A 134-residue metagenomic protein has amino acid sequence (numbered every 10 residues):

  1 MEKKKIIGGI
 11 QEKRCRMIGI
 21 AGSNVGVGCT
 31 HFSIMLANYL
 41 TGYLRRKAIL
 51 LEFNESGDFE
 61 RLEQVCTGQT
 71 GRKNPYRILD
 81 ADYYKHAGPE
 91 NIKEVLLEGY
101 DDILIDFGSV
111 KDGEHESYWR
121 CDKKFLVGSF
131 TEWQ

Functional and structural regions predicted by a protein language model:
M1-I18: Extreme N-terminal, non-catalytic leader segments that precede Walker-type/kinase nucleotide-binding cores
K5-I6, P89-I92, K111-E114: A generic local structural motif
E12-K13, G42-Y43, Y76-L79, K93-D101 (+1 more regions): Flexible, charged surface loops at secondary-structure boundaries
R16-D82: Walker A/P-loop NTP-binding active-site region of P-loop NTPases, recognizing the glycine-rich GxxxxGKT/S
A21-N24, L51-E55, H86-A87, D106-S109 (+1 more regions): Structural motif
S33-M35, P89-N91, E132-Q134: Well-ordered, non-membrane alpha-helical segments in soluble/globular domains
G68-A87, Y100-I105, K124: Flexible loop/N-cap segments at domain edges
L97-Q134: Conserved catalytic-core segment of NTP-binding enzymes
